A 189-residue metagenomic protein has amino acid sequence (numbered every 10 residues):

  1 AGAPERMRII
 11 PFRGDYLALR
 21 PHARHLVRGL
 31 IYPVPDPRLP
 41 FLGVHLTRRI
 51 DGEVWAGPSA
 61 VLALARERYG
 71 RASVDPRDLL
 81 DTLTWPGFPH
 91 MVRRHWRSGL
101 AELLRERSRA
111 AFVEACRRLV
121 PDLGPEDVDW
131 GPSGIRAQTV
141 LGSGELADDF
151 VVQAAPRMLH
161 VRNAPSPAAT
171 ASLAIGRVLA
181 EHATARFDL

Functional and structural regions predicted by a protein language model:
A1-V74: Flavin-dependent oxidoreductases
F41, R71-R77, T82-L189: C-terminal catalytic lobe of FAD-dependent flavoproteins
